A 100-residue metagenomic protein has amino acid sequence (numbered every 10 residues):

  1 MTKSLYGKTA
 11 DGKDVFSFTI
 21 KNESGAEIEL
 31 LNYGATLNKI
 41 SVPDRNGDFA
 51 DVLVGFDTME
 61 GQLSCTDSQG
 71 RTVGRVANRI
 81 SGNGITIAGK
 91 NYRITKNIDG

Functional and structural regions predicted by a protein language model:
M1-G100: Surface-exposed acidic/polar loop and edge beta-strand patches at domain peripheries
